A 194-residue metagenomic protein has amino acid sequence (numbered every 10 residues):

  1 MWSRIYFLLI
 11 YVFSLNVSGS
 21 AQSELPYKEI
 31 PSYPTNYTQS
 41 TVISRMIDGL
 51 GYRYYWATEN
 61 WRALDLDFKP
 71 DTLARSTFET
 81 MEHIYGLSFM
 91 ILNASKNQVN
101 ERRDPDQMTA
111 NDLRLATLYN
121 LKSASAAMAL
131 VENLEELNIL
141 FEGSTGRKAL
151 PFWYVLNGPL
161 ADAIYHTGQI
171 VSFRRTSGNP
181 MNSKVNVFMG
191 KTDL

Functional and structural regions predicted by a protein language model:
M1-P26: Bacterial Sec-dependent N-terminal signal peptides
S23-V42: Short N-terminal segments immediately surrounding and downstream of signal-peptide cleavage
L25, S44-R45, Y55, D65-R103 (+1 more regions): Short, contiguous alpha-helical
Q39, I43-M46, L50, Y54-A57 (+7 more regions): Stable alpha-helical elements in mature extracytoplasmic
N60-L66, M128-L137, R175-M181: Surface-exposed helix-capping loop/turn segments at secondary-structure junctions
W61, I84-L87, N120, V131: Alpha-helix boundary/capping residues
T109-Y165: Acidic/histidine-rich alpha-helical segments that form the ligand environment of transition-metal centers
